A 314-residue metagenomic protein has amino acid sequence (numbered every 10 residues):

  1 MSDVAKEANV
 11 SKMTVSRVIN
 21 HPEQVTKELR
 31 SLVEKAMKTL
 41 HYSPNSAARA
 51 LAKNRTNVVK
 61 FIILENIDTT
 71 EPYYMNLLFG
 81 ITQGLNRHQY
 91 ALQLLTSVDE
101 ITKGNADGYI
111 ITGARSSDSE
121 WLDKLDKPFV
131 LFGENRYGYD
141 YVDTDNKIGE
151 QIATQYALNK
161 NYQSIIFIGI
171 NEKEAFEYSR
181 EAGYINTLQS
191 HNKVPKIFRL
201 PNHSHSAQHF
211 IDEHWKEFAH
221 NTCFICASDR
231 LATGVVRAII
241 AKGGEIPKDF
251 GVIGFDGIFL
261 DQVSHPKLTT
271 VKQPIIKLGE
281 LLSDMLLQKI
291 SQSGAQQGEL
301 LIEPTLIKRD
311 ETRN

Functional and structural regions predicted by a protein language model:
M1-N54: N-terminal helix-turn-helix DNA-binding module of bacterial transcription factors
L51-D68, S164-I170: Short beta-strand segments enriched in small/hydrophobic residues
V58-Q155, H214-K216: Alpha-helical recognition/docking segments in bacterial nutrient-uptake and carbohydrate-utilization systems
Y73-R87, A175-V194, G234, A238: Short, solvent-exposed amphipathic alpha-helices that sit in or adjacent to ligand/effector-binding or catalytic
L85-T96, I185-H205, F210: Short beta-strand elements in bilobed, periplasmic/extracellular small-molecule ligand-binding domains
V142-I168, E177-Y178, H205-D212, A232 (+1 more regions): Hydrophobic alpha-helical segments within soluble ligand-binding/sensing domains
A153-P195, G298-T312: An alpha-beta-alpha
D212-N314: Flexible loop/turn connectors
